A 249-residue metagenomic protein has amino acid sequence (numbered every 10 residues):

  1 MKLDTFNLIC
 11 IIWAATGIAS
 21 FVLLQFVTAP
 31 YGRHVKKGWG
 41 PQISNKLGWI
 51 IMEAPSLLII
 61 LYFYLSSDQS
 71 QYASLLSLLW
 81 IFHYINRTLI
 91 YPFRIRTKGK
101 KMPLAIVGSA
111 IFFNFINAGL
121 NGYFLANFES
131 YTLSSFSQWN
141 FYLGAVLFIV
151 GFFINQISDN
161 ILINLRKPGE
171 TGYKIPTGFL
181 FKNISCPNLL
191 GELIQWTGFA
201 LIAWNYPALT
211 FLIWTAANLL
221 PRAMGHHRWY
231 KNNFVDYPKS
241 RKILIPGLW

Functional and structural regions predicted by a protein language model:
M1-N86, I90-S109, W249: Membrane-helix and juxtamembrane interface regions of eukaryotic multi-pass membrane proteins
K2-F21, I60-Y72, F113, S130-W249: Hydrophobic transmembrane alpha-helices
R94, G119-N127: Long, charge-rich intrinsically disordered scaffolds of nucleic-acid metabolism proteins
M102-G122: Active-site pocket-lining segments that scaffold enzyme catalytic pockets across diverse folds
